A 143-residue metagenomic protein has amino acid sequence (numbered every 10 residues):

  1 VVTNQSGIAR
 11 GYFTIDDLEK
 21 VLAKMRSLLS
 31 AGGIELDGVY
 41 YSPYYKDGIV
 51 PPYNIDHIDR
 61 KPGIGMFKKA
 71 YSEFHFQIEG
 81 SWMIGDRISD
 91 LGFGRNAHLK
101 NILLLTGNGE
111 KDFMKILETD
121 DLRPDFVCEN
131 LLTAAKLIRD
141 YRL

Functional and structural regions predicted by a protein language model:
V1-L28, G32-G48, G94: Substrate-recognition element of Asp-dependent hydrolases with the DxDx(T/V) motif
F13-K20, N54, I58-P62: Alpha-helix N-cap and loop-to-helix initiation/capping positions
G38-Y40, W82, C128: Residues embedded in well-ordered beta-strands within globular domains across many folds
I58-L91: Conserved Lys-Pro-Asp/Glu-containing loop-to-beta segment of HAD-superfamily phosphomonoesterases, centered on
W82-F126: Acidic, Mg2+-coordinating phosphoryl-transfer loop and its flanking beta/alpha structural elements, shared across
D125-A134: Short acidic-hydrophobic, aromatic-tinged amphipathic segments that line or gate anion-handling sites
A135-L143: Short amphipathic alpha-helix with an adjacent loop that forms part of the alpha/beta core around
